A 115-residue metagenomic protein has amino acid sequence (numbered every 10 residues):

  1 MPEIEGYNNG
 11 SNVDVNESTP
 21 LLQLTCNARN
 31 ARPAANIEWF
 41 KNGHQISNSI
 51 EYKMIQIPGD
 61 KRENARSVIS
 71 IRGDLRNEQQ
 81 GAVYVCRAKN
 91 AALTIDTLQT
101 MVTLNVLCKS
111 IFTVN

Functional and structural regions predicted by a protein language model:
M1-G10, K41-N48, N90, M101-N115: Flexible inter-domain hinge/linker segments at boundaries of tandem extracellular adhesion modules
G6-L22, N30, N77: Short, solvent-exposed loop/linker segments at the N-terminal edge of repeated beta-sheet extracellular domains
L21, A34, Q79-V83: Extracellular Ig-like/FN3 beta-sandwich strand-entry sites
L22, N30-G43: Solvent-exposed loop segments of extracellular immunoglobulin-like
L24-C26, W39, Y84-C86: Core motif of extracellular immunoglobulin-like domains
A28-N30, N90: Short solvent-exposed capping/turn motifs at the termini of beta-strands
P33-A35, I46-N48, E78, L93-I95 (+1 more regions): Eukaryotic short linear interaction motifs
I50-L104: Extracellular beta-strand/loop-rich beta-sandwich domains predominantly from IgSF
